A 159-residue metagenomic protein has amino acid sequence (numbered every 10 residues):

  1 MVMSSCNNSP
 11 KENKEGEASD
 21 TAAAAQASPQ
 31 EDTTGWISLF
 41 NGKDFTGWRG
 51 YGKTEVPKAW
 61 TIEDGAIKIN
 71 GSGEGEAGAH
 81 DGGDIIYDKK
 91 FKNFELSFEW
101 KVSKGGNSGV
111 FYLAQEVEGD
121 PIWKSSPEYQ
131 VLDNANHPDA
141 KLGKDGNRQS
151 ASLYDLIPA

Functional and structural regions predicted by a protein language model:
V2-S5: C-terminal motif of bacterial Sec signal peptides marking the signal peptidase cleavage site
N7-A159: Carbohydrate-interacting regions of secretory-pathway proteins
